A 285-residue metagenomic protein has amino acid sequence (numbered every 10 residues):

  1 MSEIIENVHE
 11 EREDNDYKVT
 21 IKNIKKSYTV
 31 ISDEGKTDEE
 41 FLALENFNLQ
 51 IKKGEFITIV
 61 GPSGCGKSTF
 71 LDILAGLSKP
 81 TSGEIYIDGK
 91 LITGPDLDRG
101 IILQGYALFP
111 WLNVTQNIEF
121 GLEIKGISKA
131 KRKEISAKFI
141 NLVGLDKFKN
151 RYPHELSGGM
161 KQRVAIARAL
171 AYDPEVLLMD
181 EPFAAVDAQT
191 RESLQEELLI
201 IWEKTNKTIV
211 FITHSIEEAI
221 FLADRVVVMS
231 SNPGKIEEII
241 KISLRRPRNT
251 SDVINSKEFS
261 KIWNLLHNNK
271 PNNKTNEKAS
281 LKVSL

Functional and structural regions predicted by a protein language model:
V60-P62: The feature captures the beta-strand-to-loop junction immediately N-terminal to the Walker
A75: Helix-to-loop junction immediately C-terminal to a conserved catalytic motif
G83-P95: Conserved ABC transporter NBD signature motif
I102, I166: Hydrophobic anchor residue at the start of the ABC signature
L103, T115-E123, K133, K241: Short helical segment in ABC ATPase nucleotide-binding domains corresponding to the A-loop/adjacent helical element
E123, A130-K147, I200: Conserved ABC ATPase "signature" region
R151-H154, Y172: Conserved signature/switch motifs of ABC ATPase nucleotide-binding domains
L177-D180: Catalytic Walker B motif of ABC-type/P-loop ATPase nucleotide-binding domains
